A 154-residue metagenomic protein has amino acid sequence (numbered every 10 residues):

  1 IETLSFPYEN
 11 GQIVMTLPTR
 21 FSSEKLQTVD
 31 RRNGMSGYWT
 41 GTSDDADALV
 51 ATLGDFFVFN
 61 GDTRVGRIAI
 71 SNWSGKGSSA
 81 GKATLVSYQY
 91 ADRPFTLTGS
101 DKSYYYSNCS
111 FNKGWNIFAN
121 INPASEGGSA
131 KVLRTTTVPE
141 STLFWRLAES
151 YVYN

Functional and structural regions predicted by a protein language model:
E2-F6, S107-N108: Beta-strand-rich interaction surfaces with strong enrichment in secreted/lumenal proteins
F6-F21: Glycine-centered loop-to-beta-strand initiation motif
R20-R93: Long, low-complexity intrinsically disordered regions in eukaryotic proteins
F95-S110: Short acidic, Pro/Gly- and aromatic-enriched capping/linker segments at domain boundaries
T135-N154: Short, low-complexity, Pro/Ser/Thr/Gly-rich segments in the mature regions of secreted, periplasmic
